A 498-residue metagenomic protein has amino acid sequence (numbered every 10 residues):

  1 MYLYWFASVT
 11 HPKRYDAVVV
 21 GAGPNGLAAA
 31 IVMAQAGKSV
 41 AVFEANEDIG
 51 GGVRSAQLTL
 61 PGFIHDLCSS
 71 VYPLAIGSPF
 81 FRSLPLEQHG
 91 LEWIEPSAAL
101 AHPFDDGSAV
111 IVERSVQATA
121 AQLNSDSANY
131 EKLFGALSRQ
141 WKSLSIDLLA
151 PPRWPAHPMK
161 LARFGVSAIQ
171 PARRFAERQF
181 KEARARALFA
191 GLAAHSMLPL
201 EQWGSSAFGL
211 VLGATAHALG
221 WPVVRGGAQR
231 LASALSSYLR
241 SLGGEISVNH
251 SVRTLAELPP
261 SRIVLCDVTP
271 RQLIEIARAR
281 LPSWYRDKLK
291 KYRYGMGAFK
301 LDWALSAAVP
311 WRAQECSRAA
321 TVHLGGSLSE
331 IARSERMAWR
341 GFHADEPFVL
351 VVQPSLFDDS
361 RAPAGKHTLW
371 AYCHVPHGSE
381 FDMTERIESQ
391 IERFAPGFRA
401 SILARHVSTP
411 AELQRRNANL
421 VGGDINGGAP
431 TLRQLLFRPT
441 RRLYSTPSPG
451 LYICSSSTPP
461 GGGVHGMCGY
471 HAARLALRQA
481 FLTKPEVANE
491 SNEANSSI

Functional and structural regions predicted by a protein language model:
M1-A17, Q35-A36, R433-L435, K484-I498: Extreme N-terminal leader/targeting segments of oxidoreductases
H11-S143, A429: N-terminal glycine-rich phosphate/pyrophosphate-binding loop and immediately adjacent elements
D105-G204: Rossmann-like flavin
N129, A308-V309, F342-A344, S379-A418: Flavin-binding catalytic cores
E182-P199, D345-L350, G397-P459: A glycine-rich dinucleotide-binding beta-alpha-beta segment and adjacent secondary-structure elements that constitute
L212-R253: Helical element adjacent to the flavin cofactor pocket in flavoenzyme catalytic cores
G244, V248-A362: Mid-domain catalytic core of redox enzymes that form a hydrophobic substrate pocket/lid adjacent to a catalytic redox
S456-L477: A conserved FAD-binding loop/helix module that cradles the flavin
